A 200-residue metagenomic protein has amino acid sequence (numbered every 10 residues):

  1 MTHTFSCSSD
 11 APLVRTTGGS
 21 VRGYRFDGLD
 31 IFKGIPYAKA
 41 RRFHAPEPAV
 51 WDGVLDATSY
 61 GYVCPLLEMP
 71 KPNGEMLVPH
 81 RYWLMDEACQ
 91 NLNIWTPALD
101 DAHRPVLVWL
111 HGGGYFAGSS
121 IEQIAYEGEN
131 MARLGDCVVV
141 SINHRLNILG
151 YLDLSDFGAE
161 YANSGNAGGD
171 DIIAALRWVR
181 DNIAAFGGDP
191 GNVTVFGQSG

Functional and structural regions predicted by a protein language model:
M1-N166: Non-catalytic accessory segments of hydrolases
A88, D171-A175, D189, S199: Acidic active-site catalytic centers that drive phospho-/nucleotidyl reactions and related ester hydrolyses
D100, A184-G187: Residue-level signal for alpha-helix termini/capping positions
P105, F186-Q198: Alpha/beta-hydrolase fold nucleophile elbow
P105-L110, V139, I172-V179, T194: Beta-strand elements within well-structured catalytic alpha/beta cores of enzymes that handle phosphate/sulfate esters
G112-G113, A167-D171, S199-G200: Active-site loop->helix "elbow" adjoining a glycine-rich segment at hydrolase catalytic centers
A162-A185: Alpha/beta-hydrolase active-site loop
